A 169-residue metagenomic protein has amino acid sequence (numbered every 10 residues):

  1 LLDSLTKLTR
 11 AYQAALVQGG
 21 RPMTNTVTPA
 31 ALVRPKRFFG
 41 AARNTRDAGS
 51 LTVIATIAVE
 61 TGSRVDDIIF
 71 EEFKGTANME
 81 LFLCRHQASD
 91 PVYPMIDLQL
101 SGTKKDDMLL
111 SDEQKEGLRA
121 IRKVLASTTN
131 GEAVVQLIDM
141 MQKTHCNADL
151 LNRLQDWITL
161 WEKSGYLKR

Functional and structural regions predicted by a protein language model:
L1-R169: P-loop NTPase catalytic core
